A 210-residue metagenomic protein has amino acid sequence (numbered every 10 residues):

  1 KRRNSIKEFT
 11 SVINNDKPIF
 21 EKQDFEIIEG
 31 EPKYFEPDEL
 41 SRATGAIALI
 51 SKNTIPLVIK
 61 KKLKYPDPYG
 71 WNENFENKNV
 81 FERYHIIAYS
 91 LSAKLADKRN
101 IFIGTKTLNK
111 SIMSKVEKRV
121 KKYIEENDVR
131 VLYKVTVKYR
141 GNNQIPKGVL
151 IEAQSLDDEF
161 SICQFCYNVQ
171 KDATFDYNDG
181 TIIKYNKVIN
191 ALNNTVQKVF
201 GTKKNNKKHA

Functional and structural regions predicted by a protein language model:
K1-Q23: N-terminal, intrinsically disordered, polar/charged segments of Gram-positive cell-envelope systems that serve as
F20, F25-A210: Domain-level detector of nuclease and nuclease-like folds in predominantly extracellular/periplasmic contexts
